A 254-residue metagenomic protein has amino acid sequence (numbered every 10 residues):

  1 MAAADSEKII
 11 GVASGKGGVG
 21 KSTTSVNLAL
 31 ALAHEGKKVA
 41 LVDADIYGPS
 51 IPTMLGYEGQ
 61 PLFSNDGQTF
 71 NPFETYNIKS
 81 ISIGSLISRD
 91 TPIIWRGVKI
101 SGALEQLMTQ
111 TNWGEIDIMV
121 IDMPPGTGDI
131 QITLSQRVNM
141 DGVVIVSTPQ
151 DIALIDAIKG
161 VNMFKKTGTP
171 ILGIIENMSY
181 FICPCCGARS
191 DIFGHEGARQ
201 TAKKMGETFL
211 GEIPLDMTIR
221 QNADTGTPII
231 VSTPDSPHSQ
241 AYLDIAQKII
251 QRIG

Functional and structural regions predicted by a protein language model:
M1-V19, Q60, I249: Extreme N-terminal, non-catalytic leader segments that precede Walker-type/kinase nucleotide-binding cores
K8-D43: Walker A/P-loop phosphate-binding motif and the immediately C-terminal alpha-helix
K38-D90, S101, M108: Phosphate-binding loop that captures ATP/GTP phosphates
N77-K79, E115-M119, G142: Loop/turn-to-beta-strand initiation segments
I81, L104, M123, Q136 (+2 more regions): Glycine-rich phosphate-binding loops of nucleotide-dependent enzymes
S85-L134: Phosphate-binding/switch loop-helix module in NTP-utilizing enzymes
I118, P124-N222: Conserved catalytic-core segment of NTP-binding enzymes
T225-S236: C-terminal boundary of histidine-terminating zinc-finger modules
